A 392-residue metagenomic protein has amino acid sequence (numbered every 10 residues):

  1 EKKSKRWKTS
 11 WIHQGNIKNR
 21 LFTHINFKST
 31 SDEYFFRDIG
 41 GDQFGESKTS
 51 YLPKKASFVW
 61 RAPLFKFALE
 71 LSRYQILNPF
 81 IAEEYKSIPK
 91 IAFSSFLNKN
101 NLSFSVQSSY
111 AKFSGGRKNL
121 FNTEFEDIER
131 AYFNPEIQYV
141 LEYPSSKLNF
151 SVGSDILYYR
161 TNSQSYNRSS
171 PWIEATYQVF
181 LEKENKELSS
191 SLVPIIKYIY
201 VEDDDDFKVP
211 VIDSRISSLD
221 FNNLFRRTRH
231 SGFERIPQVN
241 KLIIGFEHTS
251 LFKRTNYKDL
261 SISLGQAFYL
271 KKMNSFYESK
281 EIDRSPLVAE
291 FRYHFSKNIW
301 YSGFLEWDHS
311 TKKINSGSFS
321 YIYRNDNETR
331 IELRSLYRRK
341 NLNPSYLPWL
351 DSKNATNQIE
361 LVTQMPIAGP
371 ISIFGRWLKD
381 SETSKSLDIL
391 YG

Functional and structural regions predicted by a protein language model:
E1-E136, L188-S191, K197, D204 (+2 more regions): Outer-membrane beta-barrel channel domains
I91-G392: Outer-membrane beta-barrel translocator/pore domains, especially the C-terminal barrels of Gram-negative outer-membrane
